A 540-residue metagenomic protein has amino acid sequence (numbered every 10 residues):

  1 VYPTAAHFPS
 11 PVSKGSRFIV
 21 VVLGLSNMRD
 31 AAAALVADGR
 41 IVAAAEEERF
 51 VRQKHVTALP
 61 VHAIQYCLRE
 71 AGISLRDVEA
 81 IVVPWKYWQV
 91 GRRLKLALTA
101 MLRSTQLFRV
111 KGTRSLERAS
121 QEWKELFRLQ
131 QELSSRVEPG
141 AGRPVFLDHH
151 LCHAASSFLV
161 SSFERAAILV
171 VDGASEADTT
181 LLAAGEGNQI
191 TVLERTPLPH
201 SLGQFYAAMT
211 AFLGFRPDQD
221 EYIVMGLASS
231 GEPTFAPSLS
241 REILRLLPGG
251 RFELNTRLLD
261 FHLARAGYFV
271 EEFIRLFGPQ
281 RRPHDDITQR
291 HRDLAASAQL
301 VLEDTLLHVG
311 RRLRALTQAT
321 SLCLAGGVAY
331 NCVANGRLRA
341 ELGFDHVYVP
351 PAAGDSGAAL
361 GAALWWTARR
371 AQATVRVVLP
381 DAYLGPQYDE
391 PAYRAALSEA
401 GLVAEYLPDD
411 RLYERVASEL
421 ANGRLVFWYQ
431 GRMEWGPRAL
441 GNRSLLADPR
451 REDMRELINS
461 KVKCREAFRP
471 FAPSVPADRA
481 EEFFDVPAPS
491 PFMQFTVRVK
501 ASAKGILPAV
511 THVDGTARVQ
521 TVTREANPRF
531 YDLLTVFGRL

Functional and structural regions predicted by a protein language model:
V21, S26-A44, V51-K54, L107-F108 (+7 more regions): Flexible beta->alpha loop and helix N-cap segments adjacent to enzyme active/binding sites
R49-I73, L306: N-terminal phosphate-binding loop and adjacent alpha-helix
Q65-E79, V137, G310-Q318: Phosphate/pyrophosphate-binding loops at sites that engage ATP/ADP/AMP, CoA/4′-phosphopantetheine, polyphosphate
S74-E132, A155-S156: Short beta-strand-loop/turn "lid" adjacent to the catalytic site in phosphate-handling enzymes
E79-V82, C323, Y348: Residues embedded in well-ordered beta-strands within globular domains across many folds
P283-V309: Adenine-nucleotide phosphate-binding core of ATP-dependent small-molecule kinases
